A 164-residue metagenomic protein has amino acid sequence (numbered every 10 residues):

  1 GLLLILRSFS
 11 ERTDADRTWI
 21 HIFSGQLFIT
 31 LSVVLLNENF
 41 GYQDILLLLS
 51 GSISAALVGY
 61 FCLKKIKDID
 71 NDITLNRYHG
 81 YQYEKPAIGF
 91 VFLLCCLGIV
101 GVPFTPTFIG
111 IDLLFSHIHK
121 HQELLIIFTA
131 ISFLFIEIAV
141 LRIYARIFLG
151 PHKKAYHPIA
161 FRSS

Functional and structural regions predicted by a protein language model:
G1, G41-V58, Q122-E137: Alpha-helical transmembrane segments
I5, A15, V58-L63, L93 (+2 more regions): Hydrophobic/aromatic residues in alpha-helical transmembrane segments
F9-L75: Alpha-helical multi-pass transmembrane bundles of energy-transducing inner-membrane proteins
H21-L36, E84-C96, R162-S163: Small-residue-rich segments of transmembrane alpha-helices in multi-pass membrane proteins, especially helix faces
L31-N37, I111-I126: Interfacial segments of multi-pass membrane proteins
H79-K85, F115-H121, I159-S163: Helix-boundary and loop/linker segments of multi-pass membrane transporters
K85-A87, L141-S164: Cytoplasmic/organellar membrane-interface segments at the starts of transmembrane helices in multi-pass inner-membrane
I99-L114: Membrane-helix interface motif
